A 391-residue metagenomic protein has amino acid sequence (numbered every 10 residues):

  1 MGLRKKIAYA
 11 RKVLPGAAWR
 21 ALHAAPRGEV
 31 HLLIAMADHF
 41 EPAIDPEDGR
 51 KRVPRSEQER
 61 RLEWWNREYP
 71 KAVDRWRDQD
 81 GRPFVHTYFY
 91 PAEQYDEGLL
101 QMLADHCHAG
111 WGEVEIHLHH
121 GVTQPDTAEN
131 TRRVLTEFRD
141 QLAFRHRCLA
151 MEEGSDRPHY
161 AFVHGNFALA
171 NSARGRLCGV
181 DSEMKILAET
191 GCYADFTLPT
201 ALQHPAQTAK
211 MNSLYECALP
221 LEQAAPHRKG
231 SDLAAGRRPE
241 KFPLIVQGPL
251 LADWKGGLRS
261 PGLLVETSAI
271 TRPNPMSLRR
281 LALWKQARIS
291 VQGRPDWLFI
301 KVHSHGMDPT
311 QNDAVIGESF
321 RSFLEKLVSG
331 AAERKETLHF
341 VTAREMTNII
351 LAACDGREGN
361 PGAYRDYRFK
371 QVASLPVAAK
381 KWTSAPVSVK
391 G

Functional and structural regions predicted by a protein language model:
M1-A109, P158-Y160, K185, E189: Active-site beta->alpha N-cap acidic-glycine motif
M1-L22, C148-D296: Active-site-adjacent pocket scaffolds in enzyme catalytic domains
A25-E29, P70-R82, E97-H117, R139-R157 (+2 more regions): Acidic (Asp/Glu)-rich catalytic clusters
I34-D38, H86-Y90, G112-H117, Y160-H164 (+4 more regions): Hydrophobic faces of well-ordered beta-strands that scaffold small-molecule active sites in alpha/beta enzyme cores
E41, F89-E93, H119-T123, G165-L169 (+4 more regions): Active-site beta-loop-alpha junctions enriched in small/polar residues
R60-W64, T87-L100, G121-N130, A168-C178 (+3 more regions): Acidic-and-aromatic substrate-binding clefts and catalytic sites of carbohydrate-active enzymes
R132, F138-R145, E152-H159, H164 (+6 more regions): A cross-taxonomic marker for long C-terminal extensions/tails that follow the last structured domain
E189, A194-T208, S213-L221, A225-L233 (+1 more regions): C-terminal domain-boundary segment and adjacent tail
